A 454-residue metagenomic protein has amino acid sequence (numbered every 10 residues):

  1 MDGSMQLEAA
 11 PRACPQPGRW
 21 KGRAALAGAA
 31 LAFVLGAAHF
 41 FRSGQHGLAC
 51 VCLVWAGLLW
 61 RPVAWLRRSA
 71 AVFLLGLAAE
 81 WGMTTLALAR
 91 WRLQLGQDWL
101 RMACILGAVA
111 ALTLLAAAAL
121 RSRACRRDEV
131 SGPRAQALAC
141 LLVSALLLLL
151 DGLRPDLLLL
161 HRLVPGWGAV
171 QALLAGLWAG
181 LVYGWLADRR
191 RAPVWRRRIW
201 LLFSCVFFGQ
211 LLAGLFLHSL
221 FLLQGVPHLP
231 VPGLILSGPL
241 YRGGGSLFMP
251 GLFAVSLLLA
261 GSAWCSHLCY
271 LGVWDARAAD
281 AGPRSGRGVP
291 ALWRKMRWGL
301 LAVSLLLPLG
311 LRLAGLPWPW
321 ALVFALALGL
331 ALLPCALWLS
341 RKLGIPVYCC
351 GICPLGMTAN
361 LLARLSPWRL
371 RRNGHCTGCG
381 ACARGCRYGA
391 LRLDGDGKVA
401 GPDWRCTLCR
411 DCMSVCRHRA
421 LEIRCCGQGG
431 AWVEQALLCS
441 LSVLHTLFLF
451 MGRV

Functional and structural regions predicted by a protein language model:
D2-G132, P155: Topology signature of small-to-medium multi-pass alpha-helical membrane proteins
M5-L7, S122-R384, Y388-D396, W404 (+2 more regions): Non-ligating segments of multi-cofactor redox enzymes
C52-V54, G251, A400: Short hydrophobic "helix-edge" motifs at membrane interfaces and signal-peptide entry regions
A64-F73, A169, G397-W404: Short alpha-helical packing/oligomerization segments
C406, R410: Cysteine-rich micro-motifs
